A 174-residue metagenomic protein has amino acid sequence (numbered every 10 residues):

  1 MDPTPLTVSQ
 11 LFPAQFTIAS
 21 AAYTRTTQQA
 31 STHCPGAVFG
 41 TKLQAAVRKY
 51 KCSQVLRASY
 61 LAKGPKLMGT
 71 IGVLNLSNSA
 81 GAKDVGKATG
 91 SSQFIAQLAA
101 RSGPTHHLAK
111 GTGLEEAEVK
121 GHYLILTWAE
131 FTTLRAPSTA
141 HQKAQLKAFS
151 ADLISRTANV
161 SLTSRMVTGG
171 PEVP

Functional and structural regions predicted by a protein language model:
M1-C52, G170-P174: Extracytoplasmic low-complexity, Pro/Thr/Ser/Ala/Gly-rich segments that lie immediately after a secretion/anchoring
M1-S20, K63-G72, K143-T157: Short N-terminal helix-initiation segments at or just after the protein's N-terminus
M1-T4, M68, S92-S102, H106: Extracytoplasmic/periplasmic mature domains of Sec-exported, cell-envelope-associated bacterial proteins
Q29-H33, G69-V73, T139-A140: Second-shell loop/turn segments in exported
A37-V38, S79, A144: Soluble non-cytosolic domains of exported or imported proteins
F39, L43, K51, G81 (+3 more regions): Stable alpha-helical elements in mature extracytoplasmic
R48-T89, Q93-A96: Mid-length scaffold segments of soluble, non-membrane domains
L98-P174: Extracellularly exposed regions in secreted/surface proteins, prominently low-complexity, repeat-rich
